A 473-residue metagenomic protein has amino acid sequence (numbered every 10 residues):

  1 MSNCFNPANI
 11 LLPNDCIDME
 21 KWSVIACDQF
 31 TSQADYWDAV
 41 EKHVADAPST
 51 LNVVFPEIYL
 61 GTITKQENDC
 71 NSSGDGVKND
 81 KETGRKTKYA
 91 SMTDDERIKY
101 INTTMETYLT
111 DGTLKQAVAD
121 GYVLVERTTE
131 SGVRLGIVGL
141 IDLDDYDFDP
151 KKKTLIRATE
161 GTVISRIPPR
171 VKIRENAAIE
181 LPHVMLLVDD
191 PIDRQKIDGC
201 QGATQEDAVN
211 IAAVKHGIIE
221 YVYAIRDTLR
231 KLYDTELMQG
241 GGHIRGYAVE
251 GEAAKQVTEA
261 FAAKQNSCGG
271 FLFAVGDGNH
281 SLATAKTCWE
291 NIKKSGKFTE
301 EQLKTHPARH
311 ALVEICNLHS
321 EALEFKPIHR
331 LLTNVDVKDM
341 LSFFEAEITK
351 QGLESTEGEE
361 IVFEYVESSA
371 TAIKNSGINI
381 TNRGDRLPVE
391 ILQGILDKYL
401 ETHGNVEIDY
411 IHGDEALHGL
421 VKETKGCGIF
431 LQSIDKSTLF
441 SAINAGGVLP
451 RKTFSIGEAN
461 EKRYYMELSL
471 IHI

Functional and structural regions predicted by a protein language model:
M1-E236, I434-V448, N460-E461, Y465-L470: N-terminal extension/subdomain marker
V171-N176, Q265, L272, E301-Q302: A generic local secondary-structure boundary/capping motif
T235-V257: Portal/gating segments that form or line small-molecule/metal binding sites
A253-G296: Active-site beta-strand/loop microenvironment that shapes enzyme catalytic pockets
C288-W289, E324-I348, G352, E357 (+4 more regions): Non-transmembrane, aqueous-exposed alpha-helical and coiled segments at domain scale
F298-D336: Class I SAM-dependent methyltransferase SAM-binding "motif I" and its flanking Rossmann-like core
E390-L470: Charged substrate- and nucleic-acid-binding regions of tRNA-handling and nucleotidyl-transfer enzymes, centered on
